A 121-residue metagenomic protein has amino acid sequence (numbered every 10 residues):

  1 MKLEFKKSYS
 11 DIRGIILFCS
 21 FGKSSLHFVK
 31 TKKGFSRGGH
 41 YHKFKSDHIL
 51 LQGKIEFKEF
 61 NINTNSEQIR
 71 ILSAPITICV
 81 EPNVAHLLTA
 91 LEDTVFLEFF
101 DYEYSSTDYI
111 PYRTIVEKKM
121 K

Functional and structural regions predicted by a protein language model:
M1-K6, N65-S66, L87, L91-K121: Double-stranded beta-helix
M1-S25, R70: A short, N-terminal "cap"/entry segment at the start of jelly-roll beta-barrel domains of the cupin/DSBH fold
I16, G39, F57-K58, V80 (+2 more regions): Short beta-strand His + acidic residue motifs that chelate non-heme Fe in jelly-roll/DSBH and cupin folds
H27-K32, K58-F60, E67: Extended, hydrophobic alpha-helical segments
H27-K43: Conserved short histidine dyad/triad with adjacent acidic residue
K43-N61: Glycine- and acidic-residue-biased ligand/ion/polar-headgroup-sensing regions
N61-N83: Short acidic-glycine-tyrosine-enriched beta hairpin
